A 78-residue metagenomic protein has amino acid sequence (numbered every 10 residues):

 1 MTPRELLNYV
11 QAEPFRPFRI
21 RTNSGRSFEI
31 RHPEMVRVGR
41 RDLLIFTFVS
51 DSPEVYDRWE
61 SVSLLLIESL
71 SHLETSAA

Functional and structural regions predicted by a protein language model:
M1-A78: Motif-centric detector for short Cys/His coordination patterns
